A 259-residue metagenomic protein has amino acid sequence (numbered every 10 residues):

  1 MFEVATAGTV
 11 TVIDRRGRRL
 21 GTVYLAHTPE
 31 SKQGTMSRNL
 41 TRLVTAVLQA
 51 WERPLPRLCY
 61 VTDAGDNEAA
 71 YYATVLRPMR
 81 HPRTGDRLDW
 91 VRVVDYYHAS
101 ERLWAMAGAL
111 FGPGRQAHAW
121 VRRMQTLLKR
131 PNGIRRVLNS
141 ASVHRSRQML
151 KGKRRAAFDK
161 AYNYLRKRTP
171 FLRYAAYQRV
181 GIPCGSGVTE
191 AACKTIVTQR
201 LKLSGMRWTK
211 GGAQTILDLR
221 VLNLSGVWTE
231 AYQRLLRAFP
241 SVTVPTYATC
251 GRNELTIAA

Functional and structural regions predicted by a protein language model:
M1-A259: Catalytic center-proximal scaffold of phosphoryl-transfer enzymes
